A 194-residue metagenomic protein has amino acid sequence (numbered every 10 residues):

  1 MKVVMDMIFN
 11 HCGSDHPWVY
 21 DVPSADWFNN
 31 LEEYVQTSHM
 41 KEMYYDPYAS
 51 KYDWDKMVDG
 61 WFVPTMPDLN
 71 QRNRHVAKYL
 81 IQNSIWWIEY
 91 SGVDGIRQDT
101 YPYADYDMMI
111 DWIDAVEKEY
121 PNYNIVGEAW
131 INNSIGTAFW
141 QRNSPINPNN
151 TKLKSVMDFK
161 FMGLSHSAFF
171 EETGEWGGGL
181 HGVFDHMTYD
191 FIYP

Functional and structural regions predicted by a protein language model:
M1-I85, Y90, M109-K118, I135 (+3 more regions): Substrate-binding/active-site clefts of carbohydrate-active enzymes
K2-V4, D94-R97, N122-V126: Structural preference for beta-strand elements that scaffold enzyme active sites
M5-H11, T100, G127-A129: A cross-domain feature marking catalytic cores of carbohydrate-active enzymes and several ubiquitous metabolic/repair
N70-R72, R97-P102: Active-site rim elements
Y101-D107, N132-S134: Acidic-and-aromatic substrate-binding clefts and catalytic sites of carbohydrate-active enzymes
I113, N122-P194: Conserved alpha/beta catalytic core and glycan-binding cleft of carbohydrate-active enzymes
